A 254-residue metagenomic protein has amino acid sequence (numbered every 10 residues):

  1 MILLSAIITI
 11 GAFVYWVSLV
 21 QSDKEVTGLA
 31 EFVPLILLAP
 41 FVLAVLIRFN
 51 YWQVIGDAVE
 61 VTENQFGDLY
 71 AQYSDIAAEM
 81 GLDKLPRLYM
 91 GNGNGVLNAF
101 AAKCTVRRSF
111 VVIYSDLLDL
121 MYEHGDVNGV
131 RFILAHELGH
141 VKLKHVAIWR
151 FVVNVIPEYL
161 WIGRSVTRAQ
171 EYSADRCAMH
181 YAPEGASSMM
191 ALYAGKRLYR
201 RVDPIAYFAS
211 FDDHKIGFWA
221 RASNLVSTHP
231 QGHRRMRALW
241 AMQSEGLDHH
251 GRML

Functional and structural regions predicted by a protein language model:
M1-V96, R252-L254: Hydrophobic or amphipathic, alpha-helical segments that drive membrane association/targeting
E63-L85, W161-H214, A241-L247, G251-L254: Short helix/loop segments within enzyme catalytic domains that coordinate or immediately flank catalytic cofactors
Y73, I113, N128-H145, A174-D175: Active-site recognition of the HExxH zinc-binding catalytic motif
G91-F110: Catalytic zinc-binding patch centered on the HExxH motif and its immediate surroundings that defines zinc-dependent
T105, K144-S165, I205-H233: Alpha-helical membrane-targeting segments
D116-F132, S165-R168: Short pre-active-site segment immediately N-terminal to the catalytic Zn-binding motif
A135-V153, P183-A186: Catalytic Zn2+-binding segment of zinc metalloproteases
G232-W240: Amphipathic alpha-helical oligomerization/assembly segments
